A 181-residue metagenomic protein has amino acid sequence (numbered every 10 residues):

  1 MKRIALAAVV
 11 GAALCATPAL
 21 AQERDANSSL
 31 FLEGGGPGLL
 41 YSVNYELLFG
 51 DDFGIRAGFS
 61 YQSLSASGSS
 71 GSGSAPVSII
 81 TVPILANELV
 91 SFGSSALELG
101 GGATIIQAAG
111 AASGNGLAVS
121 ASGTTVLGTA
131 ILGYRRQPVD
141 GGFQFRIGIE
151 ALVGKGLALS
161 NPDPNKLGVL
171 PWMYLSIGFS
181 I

Functional and structural regions predicted by a protein language model:
M1-I4: Positively charged n-region of N-terminal signal peptides that target proteins for export
A7-A16: Bacterial N-terminal signal peptides
T17-A21: Sec/Tat signal peptide C-region and signal peptidase I cleavage site
E23-D25, G34-G38, G73-T81, V119-L127 (+1 more regions): Transmembrane beta-barrel outer-membrane domains
D25-S28, S113-L117, L157-S160: Extracytoplasmic loops and strand-loop junctions of Gram-negative outer membrane beta-barrel proteins
N44-I147: Gram-negative (and chloroplast) outer-membrane scaffold detector with strong preference for beta-barrel transmembrane
F143, L152-K166: Outer-membrane beta-barrel porins/channels
G168-I181: Outer-membrane beta-barrel "beta-signal"
